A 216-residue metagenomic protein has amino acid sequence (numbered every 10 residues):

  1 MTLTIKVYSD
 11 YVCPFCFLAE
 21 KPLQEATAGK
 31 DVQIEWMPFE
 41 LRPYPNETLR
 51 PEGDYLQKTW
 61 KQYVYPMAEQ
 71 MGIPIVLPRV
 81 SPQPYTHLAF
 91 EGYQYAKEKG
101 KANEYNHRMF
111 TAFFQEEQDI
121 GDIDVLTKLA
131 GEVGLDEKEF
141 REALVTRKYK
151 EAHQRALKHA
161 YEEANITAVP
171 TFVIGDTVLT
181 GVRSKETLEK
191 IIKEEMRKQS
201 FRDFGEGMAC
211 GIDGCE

Functional and structural regions predicted by a protein language model:
T2-K6, P45, K58-V64, K138-A143: A generic short-segment signal for beta-strand/edge and adjacent turn/coil regions
L3, F15-T27, T111-E216: C-terminal cap of thioredoxin/glutaredoxin-like
V7-V12: Aromatic-flanked redox-active Cys/Sec active sites in thiol-based oxidoreductases, especially the WC-centered
F17-E116, A209-G211, C215-E216: Structural alpha/beta surface segment adjacent to cysteine/selenocysteine redox centers across thiol/disulfide enzymes
